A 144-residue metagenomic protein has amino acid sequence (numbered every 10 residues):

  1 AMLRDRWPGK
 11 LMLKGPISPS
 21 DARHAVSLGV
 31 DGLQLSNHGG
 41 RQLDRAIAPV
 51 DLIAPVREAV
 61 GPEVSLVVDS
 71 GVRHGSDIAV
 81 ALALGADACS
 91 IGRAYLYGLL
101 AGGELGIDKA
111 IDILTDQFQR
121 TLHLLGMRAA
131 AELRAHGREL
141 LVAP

Functional and structural regions predicted by a protein language model:
A1-V68, G75-Y97, A130: Alpha/beta enzyme core
R45-E58, L99-Q119: C-terminal helical cap(s) of enzyme catalytic domains, especially alpha/beta-barrels
S70-G71, G126: Alpha-helical hinge/cap motifs
D116-P144: Charged C-terminal helix
